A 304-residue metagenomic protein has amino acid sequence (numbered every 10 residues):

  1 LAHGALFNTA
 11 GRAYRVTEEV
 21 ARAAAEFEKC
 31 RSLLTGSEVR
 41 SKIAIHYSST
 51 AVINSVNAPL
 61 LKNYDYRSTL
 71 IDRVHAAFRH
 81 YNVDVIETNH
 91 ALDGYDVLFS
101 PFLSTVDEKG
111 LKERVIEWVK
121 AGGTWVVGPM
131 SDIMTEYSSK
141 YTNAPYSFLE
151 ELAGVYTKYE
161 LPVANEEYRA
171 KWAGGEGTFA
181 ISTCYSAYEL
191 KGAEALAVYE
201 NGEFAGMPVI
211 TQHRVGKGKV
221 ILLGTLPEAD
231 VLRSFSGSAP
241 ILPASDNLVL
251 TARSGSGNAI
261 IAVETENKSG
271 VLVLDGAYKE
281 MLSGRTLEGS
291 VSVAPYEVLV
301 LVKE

Functional and structural regions predicted by a protein language model:
L1-E304: Carbohydrate-binding surfaces of carbohydrate-active enzymes
